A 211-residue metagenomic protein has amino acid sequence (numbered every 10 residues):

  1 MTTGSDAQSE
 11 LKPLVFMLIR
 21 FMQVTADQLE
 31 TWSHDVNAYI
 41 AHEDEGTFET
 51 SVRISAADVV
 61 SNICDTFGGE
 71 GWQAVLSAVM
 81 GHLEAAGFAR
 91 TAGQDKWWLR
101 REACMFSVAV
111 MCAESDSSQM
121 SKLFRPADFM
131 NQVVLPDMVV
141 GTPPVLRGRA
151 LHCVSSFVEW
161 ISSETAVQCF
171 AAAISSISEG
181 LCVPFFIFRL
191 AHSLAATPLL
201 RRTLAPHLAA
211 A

Functional and structural regions predicted by a protein language model:
M1, V60-D65, S107-S115, A150-I161 (+4 more regions): Hydrophobic residues within the alpha-helices of tandem HEAT/HEAT-like
M1-P126: Alpha-helical repeat/alpha-solenoid scaffolds of the HEAT/ARM/MIF4G superfamily and closely related elongated all-alpha
L14-I19, V60, V75-L83, M130-D137 (+3 more regions): Buried hydrophobic core positions in alpha-solenoid tandem helical repeats
V24, E43-S51, T91-R100, P136-G148 (+3 more regions): Short coil/turn segments at helix-helix junctions and helix-capping linkers within large alpha-helical proteins
G68-G71, D116-F124, V140-G148, V158-A171 (+1 more regions): Alpha-helix boundary/capping segments in eukaryotic regulatory proteins
F88-A89, V133-P136, V154-F157, I174: Glycine- and acidic
V108-C112, K122-M138, V145, R149 (+1 more regions): Hydrophobic alpha-helical transmembrane segments corresponding to the first two to three helices of multi-pass helical
